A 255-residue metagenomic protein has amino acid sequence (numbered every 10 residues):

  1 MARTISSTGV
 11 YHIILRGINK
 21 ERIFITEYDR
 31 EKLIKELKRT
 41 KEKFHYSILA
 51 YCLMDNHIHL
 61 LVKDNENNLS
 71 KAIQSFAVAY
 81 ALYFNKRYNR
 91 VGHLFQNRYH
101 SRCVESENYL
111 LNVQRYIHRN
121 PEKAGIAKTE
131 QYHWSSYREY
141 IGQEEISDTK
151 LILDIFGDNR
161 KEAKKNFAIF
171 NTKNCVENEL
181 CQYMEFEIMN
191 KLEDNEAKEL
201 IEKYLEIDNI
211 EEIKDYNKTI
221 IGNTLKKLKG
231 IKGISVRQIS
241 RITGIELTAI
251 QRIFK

Functional and structural regions predicted by a protein language model:
M1-L49, D64-K255: Short Pro-Cys-Gly-centered "Cys-loop" motif that presents a nucleophilic cysteine in a tight turn
H57-D64: Short beta-strand->loop micro-motif that forms the acidic, two-metal-ion catalytic signature in nucleotide-processing
